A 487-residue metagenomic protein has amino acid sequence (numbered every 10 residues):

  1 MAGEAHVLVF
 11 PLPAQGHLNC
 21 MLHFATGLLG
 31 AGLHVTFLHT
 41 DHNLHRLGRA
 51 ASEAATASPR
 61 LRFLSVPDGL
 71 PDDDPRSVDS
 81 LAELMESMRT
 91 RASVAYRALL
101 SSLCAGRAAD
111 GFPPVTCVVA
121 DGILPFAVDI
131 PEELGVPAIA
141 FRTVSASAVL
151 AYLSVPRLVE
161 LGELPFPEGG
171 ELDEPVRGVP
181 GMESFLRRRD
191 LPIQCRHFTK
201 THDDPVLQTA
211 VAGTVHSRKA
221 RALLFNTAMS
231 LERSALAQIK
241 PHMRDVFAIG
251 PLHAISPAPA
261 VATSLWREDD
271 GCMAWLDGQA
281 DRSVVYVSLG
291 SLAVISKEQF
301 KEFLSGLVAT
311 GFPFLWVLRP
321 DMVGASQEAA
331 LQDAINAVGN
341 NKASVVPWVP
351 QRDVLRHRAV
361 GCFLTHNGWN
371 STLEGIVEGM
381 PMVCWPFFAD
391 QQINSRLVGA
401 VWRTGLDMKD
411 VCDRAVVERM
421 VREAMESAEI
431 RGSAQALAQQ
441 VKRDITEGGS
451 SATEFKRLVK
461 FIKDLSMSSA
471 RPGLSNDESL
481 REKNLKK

Functional and structural regions predicted by a protein language model:
M1-K487: Glycosyltransferase specificity loop/lid
